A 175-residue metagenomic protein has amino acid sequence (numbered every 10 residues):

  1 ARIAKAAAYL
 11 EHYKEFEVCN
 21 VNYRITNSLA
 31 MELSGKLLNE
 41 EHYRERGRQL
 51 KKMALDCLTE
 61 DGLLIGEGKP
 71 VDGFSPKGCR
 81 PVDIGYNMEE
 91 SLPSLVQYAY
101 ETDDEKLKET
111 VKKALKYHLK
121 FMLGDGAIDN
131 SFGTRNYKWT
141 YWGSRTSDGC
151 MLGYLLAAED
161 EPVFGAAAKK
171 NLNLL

Functional and structural regions predicted by a protein language model:
K5-L175: Extracellular polysaccharide-recognition and catalytic grooves
